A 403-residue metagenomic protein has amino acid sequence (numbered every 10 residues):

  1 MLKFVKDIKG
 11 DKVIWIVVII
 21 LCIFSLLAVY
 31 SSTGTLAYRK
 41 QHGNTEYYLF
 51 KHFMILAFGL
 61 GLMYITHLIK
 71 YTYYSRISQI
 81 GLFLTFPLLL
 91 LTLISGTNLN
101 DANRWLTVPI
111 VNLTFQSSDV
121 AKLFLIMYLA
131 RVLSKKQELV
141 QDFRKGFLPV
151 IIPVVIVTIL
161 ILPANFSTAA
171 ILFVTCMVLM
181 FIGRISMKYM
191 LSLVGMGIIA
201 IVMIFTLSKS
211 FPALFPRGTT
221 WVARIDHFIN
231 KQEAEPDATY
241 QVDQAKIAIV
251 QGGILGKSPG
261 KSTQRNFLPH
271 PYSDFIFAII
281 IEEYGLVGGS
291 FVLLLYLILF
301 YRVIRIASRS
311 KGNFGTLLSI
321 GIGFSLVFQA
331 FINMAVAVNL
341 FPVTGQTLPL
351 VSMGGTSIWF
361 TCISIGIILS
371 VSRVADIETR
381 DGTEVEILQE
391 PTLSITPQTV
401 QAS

Functional and structural regions predicted by a protein language model:
M1-I16, I20-L21, L27-Y30, T35-P163 (+5 more regions): Membrane-helix boundary/helix-loop-helix interface segments in multi-pass membrane proteins
M54-L62, E283-F300: Hydrophobic alpha-helical transmembrane segments
A57, Q79-F86, G146-L160, F166-A213: Hydrophobic alpha-helical segments of polytopic membrane proteins
G61, I69, Y128, V202 (+4 more regions): Transmembrane alpha-helix boundary/anchor motif
L99, N103-W105, S192-S290, N313-F314: Hydrophobic, glycine- and aromatic-enriched re-entrant/interface helices and adjoining loop segments
K145, P149, L193, L317-S325: Alpha-helical transmembrane segments of multi-pass membrane proteins, especially transporters and channels
T175-Y189, T263-G288, T347-W359: Interfacial segments of multi-pass membrane proteins
R305-G345, V351: Loop-to-helix entry and N-terminal half of a specific, functionally important transmembrane alpha helix in multi-pass
